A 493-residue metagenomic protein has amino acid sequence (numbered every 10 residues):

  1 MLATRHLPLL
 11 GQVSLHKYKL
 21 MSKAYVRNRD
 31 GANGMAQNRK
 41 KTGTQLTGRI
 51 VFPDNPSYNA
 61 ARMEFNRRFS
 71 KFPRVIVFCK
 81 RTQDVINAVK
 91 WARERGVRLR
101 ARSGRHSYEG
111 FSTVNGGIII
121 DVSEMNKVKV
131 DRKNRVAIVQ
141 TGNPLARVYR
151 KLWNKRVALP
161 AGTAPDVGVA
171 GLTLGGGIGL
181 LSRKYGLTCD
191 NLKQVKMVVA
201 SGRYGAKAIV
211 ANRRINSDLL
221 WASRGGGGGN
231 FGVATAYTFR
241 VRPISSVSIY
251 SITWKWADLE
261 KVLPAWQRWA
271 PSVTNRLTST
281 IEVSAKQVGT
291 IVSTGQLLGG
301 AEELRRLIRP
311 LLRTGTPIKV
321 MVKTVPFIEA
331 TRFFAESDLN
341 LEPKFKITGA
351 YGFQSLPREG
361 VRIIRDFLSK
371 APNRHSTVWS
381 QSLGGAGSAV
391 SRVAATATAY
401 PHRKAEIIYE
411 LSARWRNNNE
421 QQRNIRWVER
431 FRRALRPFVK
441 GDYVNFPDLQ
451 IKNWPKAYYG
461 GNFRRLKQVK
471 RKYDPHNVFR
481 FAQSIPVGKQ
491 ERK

Functional and structural regions predicted by a protein language model:
L10-K493: Soluble FAD-dependent oxygen oxidases
